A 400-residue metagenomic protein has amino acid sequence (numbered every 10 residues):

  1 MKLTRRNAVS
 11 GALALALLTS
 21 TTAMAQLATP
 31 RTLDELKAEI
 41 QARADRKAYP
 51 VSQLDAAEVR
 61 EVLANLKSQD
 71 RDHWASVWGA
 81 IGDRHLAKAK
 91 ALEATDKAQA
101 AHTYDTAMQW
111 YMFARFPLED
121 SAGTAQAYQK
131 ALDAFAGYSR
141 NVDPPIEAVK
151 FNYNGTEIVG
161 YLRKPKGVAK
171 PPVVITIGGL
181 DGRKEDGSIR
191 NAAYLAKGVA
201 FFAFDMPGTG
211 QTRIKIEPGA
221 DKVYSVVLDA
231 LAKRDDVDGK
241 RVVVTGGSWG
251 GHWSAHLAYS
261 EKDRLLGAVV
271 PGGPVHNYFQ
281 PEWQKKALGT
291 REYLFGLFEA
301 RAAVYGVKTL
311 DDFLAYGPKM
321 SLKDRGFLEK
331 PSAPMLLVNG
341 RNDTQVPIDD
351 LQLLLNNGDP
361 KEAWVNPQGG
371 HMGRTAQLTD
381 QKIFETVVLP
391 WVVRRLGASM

Functional and structural regions predicted by a protein language model:
V77-W78, G82, D120-A122, Q126-G167: N-terminal cap/lid segment of alpha/beta-hydrolase-fold proteins
K170-G179: Short beta-strand element of the alpha/beta-hydrolase
I214-V237: Alpha/beta-hydrolase active-site loop
D236-S248: Alpha/beta-hydrolase fold nucleophile elbow
Y259-A315, A333: Hydrolase active-site cap/lid region
P331-S332, L337-N339: Short beta-strand/loop motif that positions the catalytic acidic residue of the alpha/beta-hydrolase fold
T344-D350: Conserved alpha/beta-hydrolase "acid-adjacent" motif
G369-K382: Catalytic histidine-centered segment of alpha/beta-hydrolase-like enzymes
